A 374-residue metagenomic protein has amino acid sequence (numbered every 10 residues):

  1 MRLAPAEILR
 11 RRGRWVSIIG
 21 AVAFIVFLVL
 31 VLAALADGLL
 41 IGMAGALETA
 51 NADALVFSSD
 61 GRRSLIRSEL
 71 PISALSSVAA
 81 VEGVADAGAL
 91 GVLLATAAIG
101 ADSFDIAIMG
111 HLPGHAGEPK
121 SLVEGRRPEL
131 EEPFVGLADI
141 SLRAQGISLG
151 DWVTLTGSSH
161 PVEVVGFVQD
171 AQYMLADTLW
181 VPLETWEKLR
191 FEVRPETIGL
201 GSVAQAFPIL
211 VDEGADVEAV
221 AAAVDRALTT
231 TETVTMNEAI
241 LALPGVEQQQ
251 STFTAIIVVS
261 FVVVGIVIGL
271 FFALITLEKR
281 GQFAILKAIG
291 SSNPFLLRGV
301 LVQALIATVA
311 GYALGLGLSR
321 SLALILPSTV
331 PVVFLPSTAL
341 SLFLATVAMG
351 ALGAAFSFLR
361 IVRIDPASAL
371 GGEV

Functional and structural regions predicted by a protein language model:
M1-L9: A short amphipathic helical element positioned immediately N-terminal to and/or at the very start of a transmembrane
L3-A4, L342-V374: C-terminal membrane-exit region of the final transmembrane helix in multipass inner-membrane proteins
I8, I285-P294, I364, E373: Short helix-to-coil transition segments within interhelical loops that connect adjacent transmembrane helices
R12-L39, E247-A284, L305-L314, M349: Hydrophobic alpha-helical transmembrane segments of multi-pass inner-membrane transport and secretion
I19, A23-I106, A219-R226: Hydrophobic, regular-secondary-structure patches
L90-L93, I99-L112, E118-V193: Hydrophobic secondary-structure segments that place a key small or acidic residue at a functional site
S158-P161, F167-T254, V259-S260: Mechanotransmission and gating elements of multispan inner-membrane complexes involved in transport and envelope
F272, Q282-L326, P331, S341-M349: Transmembrane alpha-helical interface segments in multi-pass membrane proteins
